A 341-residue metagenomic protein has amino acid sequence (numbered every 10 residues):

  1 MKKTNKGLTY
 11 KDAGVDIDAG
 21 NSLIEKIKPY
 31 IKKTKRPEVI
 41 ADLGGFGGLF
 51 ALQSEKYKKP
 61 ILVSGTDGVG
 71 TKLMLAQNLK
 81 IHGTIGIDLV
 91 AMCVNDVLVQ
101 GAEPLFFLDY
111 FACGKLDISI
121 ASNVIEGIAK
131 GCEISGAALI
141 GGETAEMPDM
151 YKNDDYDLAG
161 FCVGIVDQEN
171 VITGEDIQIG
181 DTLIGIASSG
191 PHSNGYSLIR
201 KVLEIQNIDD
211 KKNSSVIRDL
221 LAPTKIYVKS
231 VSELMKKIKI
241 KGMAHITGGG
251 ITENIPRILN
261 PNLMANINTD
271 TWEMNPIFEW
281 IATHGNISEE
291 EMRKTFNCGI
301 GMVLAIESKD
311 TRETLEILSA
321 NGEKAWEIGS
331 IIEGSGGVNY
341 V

Functional and structural regions predicted by a protein language model:
K2-D12, I120, V124-A138, Y151-Y156 (+2 more regions): Glycine-/charge-enriched secondary-structure boundary and capping motifs
K2-P37: N-terminal amphipathic/basic leader segments beginning at the initiator methionine
V15, A19, I85, N194 (+2 more regions): A generic structural signal for residues located within well-ordered alpha-helices of large catalytic or ligand-binding
I27, L49, C93-V94, I199-V202 (+4 more regions): Buried hydrophobic packing segments
P29, K35-S189: Glycine-rich phosphate/pyrophosphate-binding loop regions near the starts of catalytic domains
E55, G68-V69, V163-I165, S189-P191 (+4 more regions): Short, glycine-/Ser/Thr-/acidic-enriched flexible segments
I179-S214, R218: Acidic, glycine-rich loop-and-beta core segments that form the ion-binding/anion-interacting portion of active sites
